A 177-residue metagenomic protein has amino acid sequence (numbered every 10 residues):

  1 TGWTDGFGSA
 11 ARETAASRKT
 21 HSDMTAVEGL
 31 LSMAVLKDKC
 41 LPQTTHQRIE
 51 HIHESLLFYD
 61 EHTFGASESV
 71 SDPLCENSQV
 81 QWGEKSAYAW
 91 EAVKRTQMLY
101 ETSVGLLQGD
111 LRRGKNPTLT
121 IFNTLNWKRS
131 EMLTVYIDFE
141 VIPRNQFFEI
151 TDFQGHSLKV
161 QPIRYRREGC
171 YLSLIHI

Functional and structural regions predicted by a protein language model:
T1-I121, E131, E140, N145-I175: Catalytic-domain carbohydrate-binding cleft regions of carbohydrate-active enzymes
F122-N126: Noncatalytic alpha-helical scaffolds and linker/capping helices
